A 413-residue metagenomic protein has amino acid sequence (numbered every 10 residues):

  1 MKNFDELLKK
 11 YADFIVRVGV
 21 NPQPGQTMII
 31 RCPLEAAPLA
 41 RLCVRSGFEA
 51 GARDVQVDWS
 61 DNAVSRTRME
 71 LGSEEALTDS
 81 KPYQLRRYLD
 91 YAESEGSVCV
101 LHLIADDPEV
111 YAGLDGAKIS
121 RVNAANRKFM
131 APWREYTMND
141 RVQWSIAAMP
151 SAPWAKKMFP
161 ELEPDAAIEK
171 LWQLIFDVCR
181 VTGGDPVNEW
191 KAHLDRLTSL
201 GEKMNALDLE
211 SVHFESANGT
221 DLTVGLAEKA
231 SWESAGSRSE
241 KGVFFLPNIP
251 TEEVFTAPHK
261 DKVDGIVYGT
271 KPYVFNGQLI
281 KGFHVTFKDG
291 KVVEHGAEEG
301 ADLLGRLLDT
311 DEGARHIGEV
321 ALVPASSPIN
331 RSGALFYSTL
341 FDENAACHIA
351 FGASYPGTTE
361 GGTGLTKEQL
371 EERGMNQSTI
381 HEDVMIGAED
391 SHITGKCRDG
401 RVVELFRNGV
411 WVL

Functional and structural regions predicted by a protein language model:
M1-D264, R401, W411-L413: Active-site bordering "gate/hinge" segments that shape substrate access to catalytic or cofactor-binding pockets
D13, N205-L207, N276-Q278, G313 (+2 more regions): Short solvent-exposed loop/turn micro-motifs enriched in small/polar/acidic residues
G113, K157-F159, L279, L307 (+3 more regions): Short conserved micro-motifs at the rims of enzyme active sites and ligand-binding pockets
G225, H295-G296, F406: Short linear motifs in exposed loops
V254-E312: Long, well-ordered mid-to-C-terminal structural blocks that present hydrophobic/aromatic surfaces
K262-D264, I280-G282, D289, R315-E319 (+3 more regions): Active-site lining segments that contact anionic ligands and/or coordinate catalytic metals
V292-T363: Dual-mode signal for accessory low-complexity, basic/Gly-rich regions
E368-L413: Extended hydrophobic packing segments that form well-structured cores
